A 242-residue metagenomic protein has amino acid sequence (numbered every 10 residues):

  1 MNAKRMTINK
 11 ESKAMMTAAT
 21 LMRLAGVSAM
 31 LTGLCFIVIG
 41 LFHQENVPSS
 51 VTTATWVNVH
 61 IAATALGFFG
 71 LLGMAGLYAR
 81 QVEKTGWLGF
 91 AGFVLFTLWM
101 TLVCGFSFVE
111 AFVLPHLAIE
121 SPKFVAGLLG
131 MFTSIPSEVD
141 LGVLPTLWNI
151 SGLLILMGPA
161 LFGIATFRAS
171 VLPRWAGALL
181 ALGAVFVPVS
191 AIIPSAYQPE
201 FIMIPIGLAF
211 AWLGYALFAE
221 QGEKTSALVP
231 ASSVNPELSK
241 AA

Functional and structural regions predicted by a protein language model:
N2-A242: Hydrophobic, aromatic-enriched alpha-helical segments typical of multi-pass transmembrane helices
